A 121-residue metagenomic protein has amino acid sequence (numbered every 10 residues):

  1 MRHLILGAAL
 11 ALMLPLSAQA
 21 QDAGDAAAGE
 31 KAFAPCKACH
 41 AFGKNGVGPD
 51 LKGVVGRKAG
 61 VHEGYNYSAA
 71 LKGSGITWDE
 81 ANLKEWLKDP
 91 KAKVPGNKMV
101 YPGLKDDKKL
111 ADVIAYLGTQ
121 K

Functional and structural regions predicted by a protein language model:
M1-L4: Positively charged n-region of N-terminal signal peptides that target proteins for export
G7-P15: Bacterial N-terminal signal peptides
L16-F33, G73: Electrostatic cytochrome c docking/interface patches
Q21-A23, G43, V47-V54: His/Cys-centered metal/cofactor-coordination and adjacent catalytic loops
G29, F33-F42, V113: The canonical Cys-X-X-Cys-His
P49-A69, K88: Solvent-exposed helix-loop boundary motif
E63-K84: Short Fe-S-cluster ligation motifs
D79-K121: C-terminal capping alpha-helices of c-type cytochrome domains
